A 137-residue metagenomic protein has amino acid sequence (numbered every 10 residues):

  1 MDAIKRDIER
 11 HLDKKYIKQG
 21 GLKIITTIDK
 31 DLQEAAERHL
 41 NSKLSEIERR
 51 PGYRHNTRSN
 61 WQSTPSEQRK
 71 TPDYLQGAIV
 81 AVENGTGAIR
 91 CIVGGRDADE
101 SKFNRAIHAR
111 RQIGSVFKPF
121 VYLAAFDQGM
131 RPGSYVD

Functional and structural regions predicted by a protein language model:
M1-D137: Extended, non-catalytic substrate-recognition/exosite surfaces adjacent to catalytic cores, especially in enzymes
